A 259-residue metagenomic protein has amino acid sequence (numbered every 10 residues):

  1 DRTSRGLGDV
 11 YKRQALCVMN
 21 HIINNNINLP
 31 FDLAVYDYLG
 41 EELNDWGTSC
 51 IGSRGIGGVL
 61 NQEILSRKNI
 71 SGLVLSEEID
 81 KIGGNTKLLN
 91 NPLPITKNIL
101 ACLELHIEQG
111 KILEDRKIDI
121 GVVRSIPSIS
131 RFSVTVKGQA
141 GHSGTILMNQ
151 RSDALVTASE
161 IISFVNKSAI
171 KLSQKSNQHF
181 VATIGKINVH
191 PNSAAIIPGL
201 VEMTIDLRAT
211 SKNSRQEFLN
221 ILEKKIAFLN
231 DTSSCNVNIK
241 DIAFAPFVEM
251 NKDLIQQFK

Functional and structural regions predicted by a protein language model:
D1-Y11: Single conserved hydrophobic/aromatic residue that forms the stacking wall/gate of nucleotide- or nucleobase-binding
D9-V18, V156-E160: Short amphipathic alpha-helical face segments that pack within enzyme cores and frequently flank/anchor catalytic
L16-D32: Flexible, small-residue-rich helix->loop connector segments that border functional cores
Y38-K212: Midchain, well-structured core segments that form catalytic/ion-binding scaffolds
K212-F218: Short, conserved charged micro-motifs
F218-I226: Short amphipathic alpha-helices in soluble, non-transmembrane regions that often serve as interface/regulatory elements
T232-D241: Conserved short beta-strand edge segments in small beta-sheet-based binding/regulatory domains
K240-K259: An extended, acidic, His-containing surface patch that forms the Zn2+-binding/catalytic region of metallohydrolases
